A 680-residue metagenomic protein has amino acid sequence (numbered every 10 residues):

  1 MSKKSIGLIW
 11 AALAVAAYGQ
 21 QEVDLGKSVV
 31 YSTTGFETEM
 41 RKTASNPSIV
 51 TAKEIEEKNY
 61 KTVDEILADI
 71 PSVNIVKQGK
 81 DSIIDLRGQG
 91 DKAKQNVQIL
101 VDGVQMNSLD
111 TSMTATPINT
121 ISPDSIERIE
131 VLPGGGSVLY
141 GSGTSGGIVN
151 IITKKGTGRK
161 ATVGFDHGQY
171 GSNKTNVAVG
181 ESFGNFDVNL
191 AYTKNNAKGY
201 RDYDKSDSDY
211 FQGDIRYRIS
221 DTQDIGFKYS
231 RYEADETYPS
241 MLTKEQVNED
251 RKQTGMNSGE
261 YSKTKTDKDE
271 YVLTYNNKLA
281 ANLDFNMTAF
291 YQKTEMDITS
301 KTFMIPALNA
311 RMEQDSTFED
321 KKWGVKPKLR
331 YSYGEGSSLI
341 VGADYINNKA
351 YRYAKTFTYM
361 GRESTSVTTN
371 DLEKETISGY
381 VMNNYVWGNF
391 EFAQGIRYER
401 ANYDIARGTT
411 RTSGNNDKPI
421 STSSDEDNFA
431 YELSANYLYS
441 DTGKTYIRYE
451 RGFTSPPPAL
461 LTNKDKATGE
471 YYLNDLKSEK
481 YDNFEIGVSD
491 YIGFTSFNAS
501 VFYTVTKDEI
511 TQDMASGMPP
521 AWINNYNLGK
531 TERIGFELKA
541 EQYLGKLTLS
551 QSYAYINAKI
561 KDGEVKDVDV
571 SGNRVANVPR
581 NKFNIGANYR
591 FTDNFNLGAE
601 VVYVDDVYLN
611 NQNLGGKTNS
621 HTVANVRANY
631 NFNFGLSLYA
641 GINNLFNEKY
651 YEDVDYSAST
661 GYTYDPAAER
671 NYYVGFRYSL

Functional and structural regions predicted by a protein language model:
K27-S28, F453, T506-K507, G545 (+2 more regions): C-terminal beta-signal and adjacent terminal beta-strands/loops of Gram-negative outer-membrane beta-barrel proteins
D64-Q105: Extracytoplasmic beta-strand/coil segments of soluble accessory domains associated with Gram-negative outer-membrane
V104-P133, I152-K154: Short acidic/polar hinge/loop motifs at secondary-structure boundaries that mediate gating or recognition
T162, Q169-N196, R201-S240, S262-A280 (+4 more regions): Transmembrane beta-barrel wall of Gram-negative outer-membrane proteins
V177, F186-D187, N282-T302, L438 (+4 more regions): Membrane-embedded beta-barrel scaffold of Gram-negative outer-membrane proteins
T222-S230, T264-S413, I420, D425 (+5 more regions): Face-selective signature of the C-terminal outer-membrane beta-barrel domain
D235, M241-L242, Q246-E249, K349-T358 (+8 more regions): Surface-exposed extracellular loop regions of Gram-negative outer-membrane beta-barrel proteins, predominantly
G334-G336, V386-F392, A401, V501-T506 (+3 more regions): Gram-negative outer-membrane beta-barrel transporters
